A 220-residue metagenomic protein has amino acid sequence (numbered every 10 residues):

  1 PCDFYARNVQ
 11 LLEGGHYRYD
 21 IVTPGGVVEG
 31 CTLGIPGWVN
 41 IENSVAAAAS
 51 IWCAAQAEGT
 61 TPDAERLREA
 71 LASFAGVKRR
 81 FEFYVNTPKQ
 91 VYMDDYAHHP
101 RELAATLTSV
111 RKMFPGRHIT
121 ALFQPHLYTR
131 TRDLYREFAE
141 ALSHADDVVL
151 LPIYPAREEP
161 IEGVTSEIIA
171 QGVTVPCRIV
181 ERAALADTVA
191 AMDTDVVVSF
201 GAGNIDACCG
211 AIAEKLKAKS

Functional and structural regions predicted by a protein language model:
P1-E13, T32-W38, R68-S73, I179-V180: Beta-strand->loop->alpha-helix junctions that form or flank phosphate-binding loops in nucleotide-handling enzymes
P1-V28, K78-R80, Y84: Extended acidic/charged loop-beta regions that coordinate divalent cations and stabilize anionic phosphate/carboxylate
G15, A139-D195: C-terminal helical cap/extension that packs against the catalytic core of soluble nucleotide-cofactor enzymes
P24-D147: Nucleotide phosphate-binding/pyrophosphate-handling subdomain across enzymes that bind or process nucleotide phosphates
G59, K217-S220: Short, basic, low-complexity termini and linkers enriched in Ser/Thr/Gly/Pro that act as targeting/leader peptides
H98, P125-Y128, I153-A156, A202-I205: Short glycine-rich anion-binding loops that position phosphate/pyrophosphate groups of nucleotides and phosphorylated
T131-R132, E159-P160, A207-A211: Short glycine-/acidic-enriched loop or helix-start segments at secondary-structure transitions that form or flank
A184-K215: A glycine-rich beta-strand to alpha-helix segment that forms a phosphate/ribose-binding loop at ligand/cofactor sites
